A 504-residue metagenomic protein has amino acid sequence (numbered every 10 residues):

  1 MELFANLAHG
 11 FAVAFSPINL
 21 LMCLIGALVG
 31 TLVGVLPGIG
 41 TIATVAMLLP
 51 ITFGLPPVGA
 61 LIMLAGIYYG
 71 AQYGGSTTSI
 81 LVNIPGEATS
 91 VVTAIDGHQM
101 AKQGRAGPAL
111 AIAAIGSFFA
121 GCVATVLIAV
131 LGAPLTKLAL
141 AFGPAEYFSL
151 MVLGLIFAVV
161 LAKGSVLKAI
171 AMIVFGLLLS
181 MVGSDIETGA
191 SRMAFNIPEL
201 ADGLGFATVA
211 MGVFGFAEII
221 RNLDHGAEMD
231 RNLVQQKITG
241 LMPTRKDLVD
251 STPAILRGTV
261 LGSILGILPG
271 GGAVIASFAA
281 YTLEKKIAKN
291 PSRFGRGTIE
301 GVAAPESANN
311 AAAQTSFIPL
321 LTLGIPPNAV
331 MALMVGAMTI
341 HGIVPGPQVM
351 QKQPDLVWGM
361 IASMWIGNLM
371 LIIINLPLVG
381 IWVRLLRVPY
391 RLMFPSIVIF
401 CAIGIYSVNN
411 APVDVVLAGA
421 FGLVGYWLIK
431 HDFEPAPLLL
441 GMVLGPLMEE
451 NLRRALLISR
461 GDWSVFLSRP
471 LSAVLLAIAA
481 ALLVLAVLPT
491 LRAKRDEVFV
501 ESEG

Functional and structural regions predicted by a protein language model:
M1-I62, Q103-I112, S117, G121-G132 (+7 more regions): N-terminal alpha-helical transmembrane segments of multi-pass membrane transport and channel/translocase proteins
M1-V58, K137, S191-T298, V383 (+3 more regions): Helix-loop-helix hairpins and the membrane-proximal interhelical loops of multi-pass alpha-helical transport proteins
A27-T41, G70-N83, A158-K163, V260-P269 (+3 more regions): Transmembrane alpha-helix interface/packing and boundary motifs in multi-pass membrane proteins, characterized by
V33-I42, I80-V91, V123-L127, L265-I275 (+4 more regions): Short helix-coil transition sites and intra-membrane helix breaks within transmembrane domains of multi-pass
T41-P50, L64, S79-Q99, V130 (+7 more regions): Re-entrant/interfacial helical elements at transmembrane boundaries that shape and gate the permeation pathway
V58-I62, Q99-G116, K289-G301, A329-A332 (+1 more regions): Membrane-interface alpha-helices at helix entry/exit sites of multi-pass transporters
Y68-I80, G86, T298-L323, P327 (+1 more regions): A structural-propensity feature for long, helix-poor, extended segments
A111-A227, I340-K494: Membrane-embedded alpha-helical modules
